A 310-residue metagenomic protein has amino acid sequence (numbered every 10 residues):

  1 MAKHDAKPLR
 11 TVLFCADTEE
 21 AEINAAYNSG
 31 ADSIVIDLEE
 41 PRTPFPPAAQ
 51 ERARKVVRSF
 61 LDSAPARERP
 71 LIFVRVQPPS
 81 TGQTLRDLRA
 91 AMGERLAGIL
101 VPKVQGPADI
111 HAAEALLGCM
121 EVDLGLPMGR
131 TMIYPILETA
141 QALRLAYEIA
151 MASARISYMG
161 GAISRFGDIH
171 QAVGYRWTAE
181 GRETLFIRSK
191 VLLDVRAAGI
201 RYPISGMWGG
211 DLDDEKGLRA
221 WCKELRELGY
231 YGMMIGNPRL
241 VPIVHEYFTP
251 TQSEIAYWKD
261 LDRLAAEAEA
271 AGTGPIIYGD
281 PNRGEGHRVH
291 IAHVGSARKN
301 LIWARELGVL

Functional and structural regions predicted by a protein language model:
M1-L310: Expand to "…catalyze enediolate/carbanion chemistry for C-C bond making/breaking, isomerization, decarboxylation
